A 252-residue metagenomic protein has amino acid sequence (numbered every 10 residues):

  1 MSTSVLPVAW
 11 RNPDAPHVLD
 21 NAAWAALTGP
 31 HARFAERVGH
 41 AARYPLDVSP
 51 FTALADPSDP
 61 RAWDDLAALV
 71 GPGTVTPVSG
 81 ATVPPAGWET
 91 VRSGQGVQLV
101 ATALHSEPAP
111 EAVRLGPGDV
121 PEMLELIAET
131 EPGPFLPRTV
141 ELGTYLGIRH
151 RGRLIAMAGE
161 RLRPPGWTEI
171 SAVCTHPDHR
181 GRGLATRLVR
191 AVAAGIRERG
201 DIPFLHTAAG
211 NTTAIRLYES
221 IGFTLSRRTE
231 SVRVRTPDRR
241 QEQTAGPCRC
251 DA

Functional and structural regions predicted by a protein language model:
M1-P84: N-terminal charged segments
S2-L19, T102-G133, E242-A252: Short amphipathic alpha-helix that is part of the acyltransferase structural core
T52-S58, V173-R180, A208: A short, internal acetyl-CoA/4′-phosphopantetheine-binding micro-motif in the GNAT/acyltransferase core
R61-L66, G181-E198, I215-S220: Conserved acetyl-CoA-binding loop-helix of GNAT-fold acetyltransferases
V83-W88, T186, A209-R227: Conserved active-site alpha-helix within GNAT-family acetyltransferase domains
E89-A101, H206, T224-D238: Conserved catalytic-core motifs of GNAT/GCN5-like acyltransferases
P134-T144, I148-H176: A conserved beta-strand-loop-helix scaffold within acyl/acetyltransferase catalytic domains
I170, P203-T207: Conserved hydrophobic beta-strand within the GNAT/NAT acetyltransferase core sheet that lines the active-site cleft
